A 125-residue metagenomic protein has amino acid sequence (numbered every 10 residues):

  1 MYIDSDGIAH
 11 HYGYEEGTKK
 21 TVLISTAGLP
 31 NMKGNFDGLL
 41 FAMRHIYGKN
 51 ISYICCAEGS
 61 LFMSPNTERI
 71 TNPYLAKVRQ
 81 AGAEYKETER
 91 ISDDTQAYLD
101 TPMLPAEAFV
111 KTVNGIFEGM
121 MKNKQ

Functional and structural regions predicted by a protein language model:
M1-R44, G48: Helix-loop-strand module that forms the ligand-binding subsite of alpha/beta enzymes
K33, G48-Q125: Glycine-rich phosphate/pyrophosphate-binding loop and the adjoining helix
